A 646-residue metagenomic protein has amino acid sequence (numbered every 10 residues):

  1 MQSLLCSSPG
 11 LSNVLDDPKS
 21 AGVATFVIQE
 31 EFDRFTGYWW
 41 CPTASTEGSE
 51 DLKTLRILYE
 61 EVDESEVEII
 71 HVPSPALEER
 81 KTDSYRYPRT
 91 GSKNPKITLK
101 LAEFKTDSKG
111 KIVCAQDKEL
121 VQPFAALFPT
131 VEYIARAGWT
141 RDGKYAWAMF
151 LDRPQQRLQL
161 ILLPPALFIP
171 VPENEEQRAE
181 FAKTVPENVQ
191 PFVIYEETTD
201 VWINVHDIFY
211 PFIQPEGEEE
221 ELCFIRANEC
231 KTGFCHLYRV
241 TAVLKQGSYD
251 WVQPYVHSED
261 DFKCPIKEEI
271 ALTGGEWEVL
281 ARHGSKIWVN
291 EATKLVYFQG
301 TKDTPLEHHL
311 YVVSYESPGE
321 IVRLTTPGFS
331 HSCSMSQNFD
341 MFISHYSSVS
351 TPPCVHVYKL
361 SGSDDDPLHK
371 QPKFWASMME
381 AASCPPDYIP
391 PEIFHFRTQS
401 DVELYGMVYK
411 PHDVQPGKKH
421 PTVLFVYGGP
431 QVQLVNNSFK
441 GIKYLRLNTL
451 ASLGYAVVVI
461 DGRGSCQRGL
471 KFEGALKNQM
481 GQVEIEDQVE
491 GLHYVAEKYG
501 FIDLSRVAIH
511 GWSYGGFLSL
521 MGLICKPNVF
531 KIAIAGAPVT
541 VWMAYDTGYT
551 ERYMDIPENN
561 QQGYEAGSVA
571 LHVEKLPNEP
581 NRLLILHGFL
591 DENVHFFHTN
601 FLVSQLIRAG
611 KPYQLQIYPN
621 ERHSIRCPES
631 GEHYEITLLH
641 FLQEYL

Functional and structural regions predicted by a protein language model:
Q2-Q122, I169-T184, D364-A381, L434-R446: Predominantly five- to eight-bladed beta-propeller fold
I28, S49-E50, E68-I69, I134-A135 (+3 more regions): Serine-hydrolase catalytic core recognition
I28-Q29, R86-K93, M149-R153, A227-C230 (+1 more regions): Short consensus segments that form the blades of beta-propeller domains, in both extracellular/periplasmic
A44-D51, F168-T184, E216-E220, L244-P265: Intrinsically disordered, low-complexity domain-flanking/linker segments in eukaryotic proteins, enriched
T54-V62, E66-I69, P95-T98, Q122-G138 (+13 more regions): Non-catalytic accessory segments flanking enzyme active sites
E103, I161-A166, Y238-T241, S314 (+1 more regions): Structural recognition of the beta-propeller blade-terminating site
A166-F168, T232, V240-Q246, W251-V252 (+9 more regions): Alpha/beta-hydrolase-fold serine-hydrolase catalytic core, especially in secreted/extracellular enzymes
I213-Y238, V289-A292, F298-Q299: Loop/turn-rich, solvent-exposed surfaces of beta-rich toroidal or solenoidal domains
